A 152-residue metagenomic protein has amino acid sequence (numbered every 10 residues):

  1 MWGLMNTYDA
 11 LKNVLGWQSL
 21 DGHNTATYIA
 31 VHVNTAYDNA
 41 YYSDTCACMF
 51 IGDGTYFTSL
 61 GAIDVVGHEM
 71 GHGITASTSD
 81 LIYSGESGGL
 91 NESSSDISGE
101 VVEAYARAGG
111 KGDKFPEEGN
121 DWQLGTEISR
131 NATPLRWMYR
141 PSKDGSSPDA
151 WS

Functional and structural regions predicted by a protein language model:
M1-V66, T75-S152: Zinc-dependent metallohydrolase catalytic domains
E69: Walker B catalytic acidic pair
